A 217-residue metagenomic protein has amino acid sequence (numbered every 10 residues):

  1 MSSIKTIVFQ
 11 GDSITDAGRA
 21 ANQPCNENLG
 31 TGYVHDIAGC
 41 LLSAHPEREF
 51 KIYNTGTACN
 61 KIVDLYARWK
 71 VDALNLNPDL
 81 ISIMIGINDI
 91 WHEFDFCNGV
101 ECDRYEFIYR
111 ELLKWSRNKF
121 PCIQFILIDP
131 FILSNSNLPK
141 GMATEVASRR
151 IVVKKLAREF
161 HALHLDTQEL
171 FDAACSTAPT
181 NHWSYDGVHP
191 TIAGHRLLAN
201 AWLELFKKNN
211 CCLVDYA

Functional and structural regions predicted by a protein language model:
S2, D36-K51, D64-Y216: Alpha-helical cap/lid subdomain in secreted, periplasmic, or secretory-pathway luminal O-acyl-processing enzymes
S3-N28: Short glycine-rich His-centered loop
G11, G56, D129: Active-site beta-alpha turn of Rossmann-fold NAD(P)-dependent dehydrogenases/reductases
A17, C59, D89: Short beta->alpha connector loops of Rossmann-like oxidoreductase domains
Q23-S43: Short catalytic helix/loop segments, enriched in acidic residues and glycine and frequently bearing histidine
N54-K61: Short beta->alpha junction loops
